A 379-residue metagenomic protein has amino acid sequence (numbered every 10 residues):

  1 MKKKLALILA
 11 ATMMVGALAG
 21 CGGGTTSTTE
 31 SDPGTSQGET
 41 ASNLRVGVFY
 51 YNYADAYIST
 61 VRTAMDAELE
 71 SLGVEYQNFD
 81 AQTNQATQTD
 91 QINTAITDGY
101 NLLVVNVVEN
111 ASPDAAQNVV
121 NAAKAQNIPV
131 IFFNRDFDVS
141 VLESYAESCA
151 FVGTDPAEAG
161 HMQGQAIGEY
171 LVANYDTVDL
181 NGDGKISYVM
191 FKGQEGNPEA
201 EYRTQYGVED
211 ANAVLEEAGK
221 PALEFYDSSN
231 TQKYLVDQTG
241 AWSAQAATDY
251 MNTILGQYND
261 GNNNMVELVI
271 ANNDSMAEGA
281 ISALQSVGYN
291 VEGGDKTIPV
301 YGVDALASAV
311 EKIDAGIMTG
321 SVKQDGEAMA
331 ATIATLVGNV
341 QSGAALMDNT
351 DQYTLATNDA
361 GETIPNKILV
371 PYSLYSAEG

Functional and structural regions predicted by a protein language model:
M1-R45, E70-S71, E75, N118-I128 (+2 more regions): Short, low-complexity disordered leader/linker segments with a strong preference for bacterial N-terminal type II
S42, G182-E195, E199, A211-N212 (+1 more regions): Hinge/cleft segment of the Venus flytrap/periplasmic-binding protein
L44-A64, E68-L69, Y76-T94, Y100 (+3 more regions): Extracytoplasmic "Venus flytrap"
V48, G99-N110, P129-F133, M190 (+3 more regions): Periplasmic-binding protein-like
Q82-L142, C149-P156, D274-A277: Beta-alpha junction/loop-to-helix N-cap segments that form part of ligand/metal-binding clefts
Q88, A150-K185, Y202, A244-M251 (+2 more regions): Hydrophobic alpha-helical segments within soluble ligand-binding/sensing domains
V108-Q126, G207, T231-E311: Hydrophobic alpha-helical
V119-E158, M162, N174-K185, F191 (+2 more regions): Flexible loop/hinge segments that line or gate small-molecule binding clefts
